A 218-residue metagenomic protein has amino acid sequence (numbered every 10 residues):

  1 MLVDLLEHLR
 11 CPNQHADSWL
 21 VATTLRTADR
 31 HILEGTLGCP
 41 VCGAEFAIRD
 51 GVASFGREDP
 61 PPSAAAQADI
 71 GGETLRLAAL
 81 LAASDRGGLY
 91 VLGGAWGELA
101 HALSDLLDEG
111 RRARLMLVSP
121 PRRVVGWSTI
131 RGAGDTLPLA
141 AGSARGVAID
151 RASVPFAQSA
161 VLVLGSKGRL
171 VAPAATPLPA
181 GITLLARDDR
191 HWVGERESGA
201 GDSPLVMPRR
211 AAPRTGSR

Functional and structural regions predicted by a protein language model:
D4, D189-R218: SAM/dcSAM-binding transferase cores
E7-Q67: N-terminal juxtadomain amphipathic helix that follows a signal peptide/anchor or precedes a small N-terminal auxiliary
H8, F55-G56, A64-Y90, A95-L106: Conserved alpha-helix/loop element of class I SAM-dependent methyltransferases that forms part of the SAM/SAH-binding
D85-G88, G126-S159, P204-L205: A short acidic, Gly/Pro-enriched loop at the edge of an enzyme's catalytic core that lines a small-molecule cofactor
R86-L137: Class I SAM-dependent methyltransferase SAM/SAH-binding core
A95-E98, D150-P155, T176: Short beta->alpha connector loops
G126-S128, V171-W192, G199: Conserved class I S-adenosyl-L-methionine
V154-T176: A short glycine-rich, Lys/Arg-flanked "PGG" loop and its adjoining helix->strand segment in the class I
